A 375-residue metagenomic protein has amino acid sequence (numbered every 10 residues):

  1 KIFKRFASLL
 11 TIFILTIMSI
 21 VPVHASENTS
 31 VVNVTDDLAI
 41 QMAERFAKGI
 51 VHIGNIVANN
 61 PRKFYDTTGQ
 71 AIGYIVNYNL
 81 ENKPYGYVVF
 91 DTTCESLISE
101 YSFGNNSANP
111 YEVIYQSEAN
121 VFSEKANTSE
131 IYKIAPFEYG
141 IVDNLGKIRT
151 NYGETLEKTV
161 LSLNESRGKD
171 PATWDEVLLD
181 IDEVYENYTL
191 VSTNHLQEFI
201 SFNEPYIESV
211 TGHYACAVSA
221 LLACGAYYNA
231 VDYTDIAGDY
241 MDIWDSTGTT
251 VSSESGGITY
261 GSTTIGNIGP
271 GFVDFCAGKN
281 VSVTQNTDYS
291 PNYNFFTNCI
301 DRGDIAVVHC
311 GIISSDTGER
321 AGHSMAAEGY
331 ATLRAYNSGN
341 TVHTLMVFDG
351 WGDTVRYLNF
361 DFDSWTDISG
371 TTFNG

Functional and structural regions predicted by a protein language model:
S8-S19: Bacterial N-terminal signal peptides
I17-V31: Sec-dependent signal peptide cleavage junction
N33, Y78, N82-E124, F295: Long, charged/polar, surface-exposed segments that mediate recognition or autoinhibition
I40, E44-N59, F64, G104-I131 (+2 more regions): Active-site-adjacent structural segments surrounding the nucleophilic cysteine of cysteine proteases and isopeptidases
G69-V76, I300-V308, V342-M346: Short, hydrophobic/aromatic-rich segments at coil-to-beta transitions
I72-N79, E138-D143: Short beta-strand elements that form the blades of beta-propeller/WD-repeat-like and other beta-sheet-rich scaffold
E124-N127, Y132-K133, N144, N292-N294 (+1 more regions): Active-site signature of cysteine proteases
A223, V251-L333, N337-N340: Predominantly the structural core of cysteine protease catalytic domains
